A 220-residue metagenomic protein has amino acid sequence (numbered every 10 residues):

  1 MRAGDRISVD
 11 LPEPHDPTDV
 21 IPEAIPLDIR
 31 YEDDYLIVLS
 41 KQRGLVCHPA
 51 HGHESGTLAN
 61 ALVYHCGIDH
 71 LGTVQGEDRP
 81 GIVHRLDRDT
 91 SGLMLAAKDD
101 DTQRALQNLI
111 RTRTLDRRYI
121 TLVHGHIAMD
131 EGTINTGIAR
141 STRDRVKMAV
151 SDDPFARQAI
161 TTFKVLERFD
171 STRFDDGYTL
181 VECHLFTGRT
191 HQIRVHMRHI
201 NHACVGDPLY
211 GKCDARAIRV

Functional and structural regions predicted by a protein language model:
M1-R143, F174: RNA pseudouridine synthases
V20-I25, S151-T161: Short coil-to-beta-strand transition motifs
I29, V123, T162-V165, C204: Conserved hydrophobic positions within beta-strands
I37-V38, M94, L122, T162 (+2 more regions): Structured core elements
H48-P49, A97, A149-V150, V181 (+1 more regions): Thr-Gly-centered strand-to-loop micro-motif
E54-C66, D100, R140, D175-V220: Pseudouridine synthase
M94, K147-M148, M197: Methionine-biased hydrophobic packing positions in alpha-helices, especially within tandem helical repeat solenoids
A149, Q158-S171: Oxyanion-binding "anion nests"
